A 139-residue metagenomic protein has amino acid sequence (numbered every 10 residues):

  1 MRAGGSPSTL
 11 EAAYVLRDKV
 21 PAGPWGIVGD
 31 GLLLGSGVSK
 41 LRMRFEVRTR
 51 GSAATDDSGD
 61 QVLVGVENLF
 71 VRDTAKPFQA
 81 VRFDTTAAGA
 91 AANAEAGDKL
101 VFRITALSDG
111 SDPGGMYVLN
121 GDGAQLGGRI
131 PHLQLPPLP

Functional and structural regions predicted by a protein language model:
M1-G37, T86, A92-P139: Proprotein-processing/basic-patch segments
K40-P113: Aromatic- and Gly/Pro-enriched, solvent-exposed loop/edge beta-strand patches characteristic of beta-rich domains
